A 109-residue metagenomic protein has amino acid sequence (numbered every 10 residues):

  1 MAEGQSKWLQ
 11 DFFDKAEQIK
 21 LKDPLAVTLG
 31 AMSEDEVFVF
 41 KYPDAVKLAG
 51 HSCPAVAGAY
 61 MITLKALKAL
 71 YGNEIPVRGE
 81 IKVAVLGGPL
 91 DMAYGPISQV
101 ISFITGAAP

Functional and structural regions predicted by a protein language model:
M1-G50, M61-P109: Non-transmembrane, aqueous-exposed alpha-helical and coiled segments at domain scale
A55: Phosphate/ribose-recognition catalytic cores of enzymes acting on nucleotide-derived substrates
